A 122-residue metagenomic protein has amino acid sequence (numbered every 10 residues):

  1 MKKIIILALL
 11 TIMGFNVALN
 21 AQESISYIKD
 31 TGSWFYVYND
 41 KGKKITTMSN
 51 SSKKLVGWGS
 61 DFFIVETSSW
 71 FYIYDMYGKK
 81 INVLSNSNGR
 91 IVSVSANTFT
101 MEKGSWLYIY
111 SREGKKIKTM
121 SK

Functional and structural regions predicted by a protein language model:
I4-F15: Sec-dependent N-terminal signal peptides
F15-A21: Sec/Tat signal peptide C-region and signal peptidase I cleavage site
E23-D30, F35, G59-E66, F71 (+2 more regions): Short beta-strand elements that form the blades of beta-propeller/WD-repeat-like and other beta-sheet-rich scaffold
K29-K54: N-terminal targeting signals for Sec/Tat export/insertion, comprising classic cleavable signal peptides
Y38, Y74-M76, Y110: Hydrophobic/aromatic beta-strand positions that recur at structurally equivalent sites within the blades
G42, G78-I81, E113-I117: Residue-level signal for glycine
T46-T47, K54-N82: Mature extracytoplasmic domains of secretory-pathway proteins
N50-V56, I81, S85-V92, K122: Short coil/turn segments at the loop-to-beta-strand junctions that recur within blades of beta-propeller repeat folds
